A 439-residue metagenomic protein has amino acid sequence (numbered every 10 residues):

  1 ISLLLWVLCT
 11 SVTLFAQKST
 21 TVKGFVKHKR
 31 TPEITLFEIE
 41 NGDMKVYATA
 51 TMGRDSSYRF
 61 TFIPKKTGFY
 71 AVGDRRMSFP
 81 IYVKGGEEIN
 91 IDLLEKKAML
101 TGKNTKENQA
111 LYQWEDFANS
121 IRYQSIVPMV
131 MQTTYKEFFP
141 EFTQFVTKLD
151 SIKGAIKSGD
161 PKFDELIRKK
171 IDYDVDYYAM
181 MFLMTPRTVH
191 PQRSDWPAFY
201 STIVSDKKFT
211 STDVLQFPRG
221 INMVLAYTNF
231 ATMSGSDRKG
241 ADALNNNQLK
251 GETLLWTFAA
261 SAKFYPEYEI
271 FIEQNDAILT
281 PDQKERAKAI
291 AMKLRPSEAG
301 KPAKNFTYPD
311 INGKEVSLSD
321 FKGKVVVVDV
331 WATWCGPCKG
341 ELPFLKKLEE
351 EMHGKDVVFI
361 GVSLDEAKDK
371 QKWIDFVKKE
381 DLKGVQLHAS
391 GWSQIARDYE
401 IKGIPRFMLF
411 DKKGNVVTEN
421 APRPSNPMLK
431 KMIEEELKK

Functional and structural regions predicted by a protein language model:
I1-T21, E436-K438: Bacterial Sec-dependent N-terminal signal peptides
Q17-L166, K170, Y177-F182, P186: A non-transmembrane, solvent-exposed segment enriched in polar/low-complexity residues
R168-F182, L215-A226, N247-A260: Amphipathic alpha-helical repeat scaffolds of TPR domains
S234-G235, L249-P309, K314, S319-K324 (+3 more regions): N-proximal helix/coil linker or "cap" segments that precede and/or mark the start of modular domains
P309, I374-K413: Short, internal strand/loop/helix patches that form the active-site neighborhood or redox-interaction surface
K322-G323, D329-K347: Conserved redox-active cysteine motifs that mediate thiol-disulfide chemistry, especially di-cysteine Cys-X(1-2)-Cys
G340-E380, S390-D398, K431: Structural microenvironment flanking redox-active thiols in thiol-disulfide oxidoreductases
K412-K439: Thiol-/selenol-based redox modules, centered on thioredoxin-like and closely related oxidoreductase domains
